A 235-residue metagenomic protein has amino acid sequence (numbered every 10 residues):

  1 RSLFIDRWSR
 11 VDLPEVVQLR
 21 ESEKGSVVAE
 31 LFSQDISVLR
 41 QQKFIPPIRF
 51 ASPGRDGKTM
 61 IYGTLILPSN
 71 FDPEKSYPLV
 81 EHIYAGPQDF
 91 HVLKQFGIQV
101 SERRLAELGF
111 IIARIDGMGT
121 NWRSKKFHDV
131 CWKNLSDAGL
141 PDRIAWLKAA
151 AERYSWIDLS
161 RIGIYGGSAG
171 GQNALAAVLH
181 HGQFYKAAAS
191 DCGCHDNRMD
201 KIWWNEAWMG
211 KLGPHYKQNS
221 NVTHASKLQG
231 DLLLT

Functional and structural regions predicted by a protein language model:
S2-T235: Serine-hydrolase catalytic core recognition
